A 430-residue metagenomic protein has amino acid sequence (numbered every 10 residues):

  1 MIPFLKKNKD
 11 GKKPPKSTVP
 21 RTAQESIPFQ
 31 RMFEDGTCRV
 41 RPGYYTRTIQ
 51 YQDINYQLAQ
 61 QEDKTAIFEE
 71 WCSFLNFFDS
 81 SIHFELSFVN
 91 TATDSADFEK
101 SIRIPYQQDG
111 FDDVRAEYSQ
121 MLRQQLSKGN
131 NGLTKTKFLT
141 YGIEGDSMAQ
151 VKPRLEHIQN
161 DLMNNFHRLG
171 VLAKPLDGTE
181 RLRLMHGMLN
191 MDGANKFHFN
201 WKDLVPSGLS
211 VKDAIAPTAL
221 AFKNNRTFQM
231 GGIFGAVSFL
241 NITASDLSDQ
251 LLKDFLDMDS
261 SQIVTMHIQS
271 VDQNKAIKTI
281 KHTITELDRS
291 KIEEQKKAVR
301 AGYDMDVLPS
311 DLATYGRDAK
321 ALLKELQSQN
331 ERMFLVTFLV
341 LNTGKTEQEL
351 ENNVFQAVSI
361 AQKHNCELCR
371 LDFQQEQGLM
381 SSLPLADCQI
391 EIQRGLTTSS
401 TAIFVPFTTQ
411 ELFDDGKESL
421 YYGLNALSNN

Functional and structural regions predicted by a protein language model:
M1-T409: Extended, folded cores of ATP/NTP-driven motor/assembly subunits in large transport and secretion machines
T408-N430: Active-site-adjacent "gating/activation" loops or surface patches in catalytic cores
